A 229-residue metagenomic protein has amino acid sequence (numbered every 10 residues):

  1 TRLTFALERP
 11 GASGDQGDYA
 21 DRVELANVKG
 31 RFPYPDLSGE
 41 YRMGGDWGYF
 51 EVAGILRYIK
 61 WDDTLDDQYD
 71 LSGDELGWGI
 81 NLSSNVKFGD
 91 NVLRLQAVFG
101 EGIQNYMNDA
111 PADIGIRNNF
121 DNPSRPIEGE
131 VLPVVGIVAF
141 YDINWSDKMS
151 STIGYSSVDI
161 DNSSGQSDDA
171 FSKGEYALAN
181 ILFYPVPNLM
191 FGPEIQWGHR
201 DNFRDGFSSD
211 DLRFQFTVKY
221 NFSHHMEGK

Functional and structural regions predicted by a protein language model:
T1, M43-G45, S84-F88, I143 (+3 more regions): Residue-level signature of outer-membrane beta-barrel architecture
T1, P35-G39, W78-L82, V135-A139 (+2 more regions): Hydrophobic, lipid-facing positions within transmembrane beta-strands of outer-membrane proteins
T1-G77: Aromatic- and glycine-enriched pocket-lining scaffold segments that form the walls of small-molecule binding clefts
Y19-V23, N27, R31, K60 (+4 more regions): C-terminal/domain-terminus segments
G45-F171, G228: Detector for outer-membrane/organellar transmembrane beta-barrel domains, recognizing the amphipathic beta-strand
A177-E194: C-terminal closing repeat unit and adjoining cap/tail of repeat-based domains
F183, S209-K229: Outer-membrane beta-barrel "beta-signal"
G192-F203: Short helix/strand-capping connector loops at secondary-structure junctions
